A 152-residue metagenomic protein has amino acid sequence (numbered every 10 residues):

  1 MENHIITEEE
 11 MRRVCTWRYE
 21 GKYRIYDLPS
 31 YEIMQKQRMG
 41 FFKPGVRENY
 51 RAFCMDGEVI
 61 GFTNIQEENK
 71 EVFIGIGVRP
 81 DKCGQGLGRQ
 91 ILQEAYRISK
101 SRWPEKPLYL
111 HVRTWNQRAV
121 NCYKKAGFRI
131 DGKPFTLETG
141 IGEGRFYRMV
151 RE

Functional and structural regions predicted by a protein language model:
M1-E2: Extreme N-terminal starter segment of soluble prokaryotic enzymes
I5-C83, I98, R102: Acetyl-CoA-dependent GNAT
G57, G61, G88, K125-G127: Conserved phosphate-binding and hydrolysis motifs of nucleotide-dependent enzymes
G77, Q90, R118: Short alpha-helical segment within the catalytic ATP-binding CA
K82, G86-A95: Conserved acetyl-CoA pyrophosphate-binding loop and the N-cap/start of the following alpha-helix in GNAT-like
E105-Y109, R113-V120, A126-R129, K133-E152: C-terminal "cap" of GNAT-fold acetyltransferases
